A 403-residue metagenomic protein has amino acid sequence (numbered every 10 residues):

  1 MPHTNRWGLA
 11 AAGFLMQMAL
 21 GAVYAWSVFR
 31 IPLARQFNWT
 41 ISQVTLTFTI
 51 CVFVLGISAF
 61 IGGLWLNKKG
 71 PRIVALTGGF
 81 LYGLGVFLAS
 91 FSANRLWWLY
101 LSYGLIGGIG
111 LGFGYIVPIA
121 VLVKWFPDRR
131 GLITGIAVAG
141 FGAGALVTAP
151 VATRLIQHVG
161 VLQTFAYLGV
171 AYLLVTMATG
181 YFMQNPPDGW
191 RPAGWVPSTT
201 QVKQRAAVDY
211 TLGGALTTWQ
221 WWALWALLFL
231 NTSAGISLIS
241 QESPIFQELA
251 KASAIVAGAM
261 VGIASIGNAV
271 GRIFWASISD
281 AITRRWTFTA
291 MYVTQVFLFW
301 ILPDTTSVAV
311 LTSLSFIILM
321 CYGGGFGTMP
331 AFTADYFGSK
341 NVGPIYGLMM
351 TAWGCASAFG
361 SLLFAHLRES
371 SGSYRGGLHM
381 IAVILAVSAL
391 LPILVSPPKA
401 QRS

Functional and structural regions predicted by a protein language model:
W26-I31, G213-I273, G360, F364: Extracytoplasmic gate region of multi-pass secondary transporters
L33, G112-F126, I133-T134, G324-F337: Intracellular juxtamembrane helix-capping segments at the cytosolic ends of symmetry-related transmembrane helices
L33-A34, W65-L66, V147-V159, T164 (+3 more regions): Interfacial helix-cap and linker-helix signal at transmembrane-aqueous boundaries of multi-pass secondary transporters
S58-P71, R272-T283, R368-E369: Helix-to-loop junctions at the C-terminal end of transmembrane segments in multipass secondary transporters
F80-N94, T294-T306: C-terminal ends and interior cores of transmembrane alpha-helices in multi-pass membrane transporters/permeases
W97-G112, F229, V310-G323: Hydrophobic core of transmembrane alpha-helices in multi-pass small-molecule transporters, especially MFS/SLC-type
F141-D188: Helix-loop-helix hairpin linking two adjacent transmembrane segments in secondary transporters
A234-S237, V256-F332: C-terminal transmembrane helical hairpin of 12-TM major facilitator-type secondary transporters
